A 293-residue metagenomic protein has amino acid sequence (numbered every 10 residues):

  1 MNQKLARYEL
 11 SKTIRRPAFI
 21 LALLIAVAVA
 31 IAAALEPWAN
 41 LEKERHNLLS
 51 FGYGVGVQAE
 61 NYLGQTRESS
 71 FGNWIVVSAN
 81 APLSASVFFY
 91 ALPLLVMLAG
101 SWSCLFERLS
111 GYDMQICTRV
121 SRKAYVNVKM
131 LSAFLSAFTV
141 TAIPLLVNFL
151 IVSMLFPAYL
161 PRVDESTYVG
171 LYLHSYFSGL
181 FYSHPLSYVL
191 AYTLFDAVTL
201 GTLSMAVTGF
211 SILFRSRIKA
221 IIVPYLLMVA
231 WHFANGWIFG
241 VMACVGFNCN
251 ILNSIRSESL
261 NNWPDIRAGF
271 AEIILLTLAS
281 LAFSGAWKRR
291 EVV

Functional and structural regions predicted by a protein language model:
M1-L23: Aromatic- and glycine-rich beta-strand/loop motifs that create alpha-glucan
A18, S121-K123, S216-I221: Membrane-helix interface segments
A22-V27, K219-W231: Central hydrophobic cores of alpha-helical transmembrane segments in multi-pass integral membrane proteins
V27-L105, M130-T208, I212, N250-A271: Secretory targeting signals
W102-S136: Helix-loop-helix units of permease transmembrane domains in multi-pass membrane transporters, especially ABC
L150, T208-G209, V229, F233 (+1 more regions): Alpha-helical transmembrane segments of multipass membrane proteins
L213, A271-V293: Junction motif at the cytosolic side of a transmembrane helix
